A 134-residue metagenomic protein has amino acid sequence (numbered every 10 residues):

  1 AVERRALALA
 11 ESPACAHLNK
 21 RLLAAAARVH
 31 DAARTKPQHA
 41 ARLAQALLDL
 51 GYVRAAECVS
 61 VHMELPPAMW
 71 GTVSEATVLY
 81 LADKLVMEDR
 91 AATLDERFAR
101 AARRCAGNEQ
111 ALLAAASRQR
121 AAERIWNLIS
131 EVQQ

Functional and structural regions predicted by a protein language model:
A1-C15, V29, Y52, L65-Q134: Divalent metal-dependent phosphate-bond-processing catalytic cores, especially two-metal-ion Mg2+/Mn2+ enzymes that act
V2, A16-L50, A56-P66: His-Asp-centered metal-binding catalytic motifs of divalent-metal-dependent phosphohydrolases/nucleases
